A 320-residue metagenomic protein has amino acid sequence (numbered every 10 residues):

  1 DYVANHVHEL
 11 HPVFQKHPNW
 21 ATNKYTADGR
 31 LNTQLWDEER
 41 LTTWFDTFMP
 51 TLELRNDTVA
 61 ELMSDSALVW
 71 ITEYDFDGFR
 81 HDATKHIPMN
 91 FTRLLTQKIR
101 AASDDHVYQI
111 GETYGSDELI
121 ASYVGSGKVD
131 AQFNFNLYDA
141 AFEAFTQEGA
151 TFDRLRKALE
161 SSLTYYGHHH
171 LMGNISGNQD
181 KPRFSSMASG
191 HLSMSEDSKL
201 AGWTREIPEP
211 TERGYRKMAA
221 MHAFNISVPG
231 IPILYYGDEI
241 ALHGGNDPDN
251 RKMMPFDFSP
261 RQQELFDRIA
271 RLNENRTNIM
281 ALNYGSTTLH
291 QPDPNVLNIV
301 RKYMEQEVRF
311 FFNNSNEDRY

Functional and structural regions predicted by a protein language model:
Y2-Y74, L94-A102, E118-I120: Substrate-binding/active-site clefts of carbohydrate-active enzymes
H11-P18, S66-L68, T72-I175, F224 (+5 more regions): Active-site-proximal helices and loops of the catalytic beta/alpha 8
E53, R80-A83, A188, R205-Y215 (+1 more regions): Active-site rim elements
Q109-G111, P232-Y236, M280-S286: Acidic/polar loop patches that form or flank catalytic/metal-binding clefts of enzymes that bind anionic ligands
H168-T211: Active-site clefts of carbohydrate-active enzymes
H222-N225, P229-H243: Substrate-binding cleft of secreted/luminal carbohydrate-active enzymes
L282-Q306: Surface beta-strand/loop "capping" patches
